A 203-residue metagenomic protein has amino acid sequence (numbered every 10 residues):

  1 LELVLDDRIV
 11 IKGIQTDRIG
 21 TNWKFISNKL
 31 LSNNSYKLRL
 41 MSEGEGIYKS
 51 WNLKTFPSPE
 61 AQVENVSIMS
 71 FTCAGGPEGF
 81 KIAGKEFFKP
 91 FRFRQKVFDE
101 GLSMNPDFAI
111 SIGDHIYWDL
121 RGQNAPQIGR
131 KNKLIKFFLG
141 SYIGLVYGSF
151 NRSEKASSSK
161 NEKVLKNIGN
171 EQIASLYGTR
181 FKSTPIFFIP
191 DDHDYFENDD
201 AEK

Functional and structural regions predicted by a protein language model:
L1-K203: Divalent metal-dependent phosphoesterase catalytic cores across multiple superfamilies
